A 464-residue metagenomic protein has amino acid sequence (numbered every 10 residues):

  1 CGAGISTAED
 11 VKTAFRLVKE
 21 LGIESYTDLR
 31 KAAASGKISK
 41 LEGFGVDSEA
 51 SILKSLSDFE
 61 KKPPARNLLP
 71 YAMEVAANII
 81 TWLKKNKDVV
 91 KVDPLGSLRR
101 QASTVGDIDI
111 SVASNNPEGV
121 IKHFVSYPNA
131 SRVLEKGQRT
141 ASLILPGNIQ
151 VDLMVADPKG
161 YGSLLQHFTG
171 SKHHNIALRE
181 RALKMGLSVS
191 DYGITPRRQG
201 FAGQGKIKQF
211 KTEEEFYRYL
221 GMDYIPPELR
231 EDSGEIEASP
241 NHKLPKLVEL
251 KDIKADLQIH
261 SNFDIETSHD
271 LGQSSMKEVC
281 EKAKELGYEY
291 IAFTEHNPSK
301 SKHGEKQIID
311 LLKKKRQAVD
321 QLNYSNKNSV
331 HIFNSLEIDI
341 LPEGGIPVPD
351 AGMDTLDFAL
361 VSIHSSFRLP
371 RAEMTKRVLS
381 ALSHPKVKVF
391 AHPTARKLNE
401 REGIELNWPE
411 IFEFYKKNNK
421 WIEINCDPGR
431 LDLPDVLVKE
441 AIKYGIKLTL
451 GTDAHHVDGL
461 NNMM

Functional and structural regions predicted by a protein language model:
C1-A141, G162-S163, L183-R197, F210-T212 (+2 more regions): Accessory alpha-helical DNA-binding modules that contact the DNA backbone or grooves
Q101-F263, Q273-F293, P298, K302-H331 (+1 more regions): Charged catalytic cores and adjacent phosphate/nucleic-acid-binding surfaces used for phosphate/nucleic-acid chemistry
S335-I338: Active-site catalytic microenvironments in core metabolic enzymes, especially phosphate/sugar-handling
